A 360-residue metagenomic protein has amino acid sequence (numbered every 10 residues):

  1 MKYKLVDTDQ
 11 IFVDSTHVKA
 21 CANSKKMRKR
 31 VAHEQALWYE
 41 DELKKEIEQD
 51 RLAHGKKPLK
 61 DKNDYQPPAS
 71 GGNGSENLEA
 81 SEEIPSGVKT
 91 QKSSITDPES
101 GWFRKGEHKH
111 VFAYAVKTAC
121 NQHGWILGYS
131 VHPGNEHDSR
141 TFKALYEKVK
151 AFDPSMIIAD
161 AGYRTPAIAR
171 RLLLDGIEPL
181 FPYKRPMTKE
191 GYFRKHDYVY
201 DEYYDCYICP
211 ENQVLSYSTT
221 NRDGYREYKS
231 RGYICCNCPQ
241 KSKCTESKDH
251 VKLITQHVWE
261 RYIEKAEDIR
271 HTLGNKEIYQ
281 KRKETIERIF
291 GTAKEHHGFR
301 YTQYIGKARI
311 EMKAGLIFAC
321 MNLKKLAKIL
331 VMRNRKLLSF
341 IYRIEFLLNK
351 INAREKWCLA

Functional and structural regions predicted by a protein language model:
M1-A360: Anion-binding and metal-coordination hotspots
